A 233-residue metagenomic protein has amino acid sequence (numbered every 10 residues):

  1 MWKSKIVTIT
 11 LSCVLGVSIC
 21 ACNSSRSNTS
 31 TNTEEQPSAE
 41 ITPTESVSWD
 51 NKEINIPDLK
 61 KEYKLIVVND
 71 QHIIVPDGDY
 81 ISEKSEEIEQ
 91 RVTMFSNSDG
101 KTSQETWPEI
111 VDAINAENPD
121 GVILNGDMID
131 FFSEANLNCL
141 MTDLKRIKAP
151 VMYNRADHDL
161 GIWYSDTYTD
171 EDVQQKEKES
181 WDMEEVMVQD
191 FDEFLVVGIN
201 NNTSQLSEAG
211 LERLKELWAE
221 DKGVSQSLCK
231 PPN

Functional and structural regions predicted by a protein language model:
M1-V7: Bacterial Sec-dependent N-terminal signal peptides
S18-A21: C-terminal motif of bacterial Sec signal peptides marking the signal peptidase cleavage site
N23-S25: Bacterial signal peptide processing site
T29, T102, I110-D120, L195 (+1 more regions): His/acidic metal-ligating clusters that form di-metal
T33-E134: N-terminal active-site segment of His-dependent metallophosphoesterases
P43-L59, E134-S225: Extended active-site neighborhood of metal-dependent phosphoesterases/phosphodiesterases
V67-N69, V122-D127, V151-D157, I199-N200 (+1 more regions): Active-site neighborhood of phospho(di)ester-bond hydrolases with catalytic His/Asp-centered motifs
Q71-I73, I129, D159-L160, T203-S204 (+1 more regions): Short, solvent-exposed loop/turn segments at secondary-structure junctions
